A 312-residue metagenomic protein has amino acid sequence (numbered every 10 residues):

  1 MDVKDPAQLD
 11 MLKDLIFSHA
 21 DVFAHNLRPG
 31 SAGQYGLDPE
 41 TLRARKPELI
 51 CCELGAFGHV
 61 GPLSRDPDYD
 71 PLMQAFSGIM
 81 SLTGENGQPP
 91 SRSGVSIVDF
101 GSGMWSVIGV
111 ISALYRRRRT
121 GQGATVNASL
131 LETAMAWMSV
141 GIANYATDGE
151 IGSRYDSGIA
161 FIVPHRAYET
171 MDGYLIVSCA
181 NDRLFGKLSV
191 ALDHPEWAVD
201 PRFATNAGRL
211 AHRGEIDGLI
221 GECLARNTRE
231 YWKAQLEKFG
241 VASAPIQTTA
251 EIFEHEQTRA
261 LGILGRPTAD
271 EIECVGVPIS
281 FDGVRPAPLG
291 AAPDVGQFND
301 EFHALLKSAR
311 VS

Functional and structural regions predicted by a protein language model:
M1-G33: Rossmann-like NAD(P)-binding element
M11, H19, G33-L175, C179-A180 (+1 more regions): Active-site-adjacent "lid/gating" segments in soluble enzymes
M11-L12, F23, G158, V163-F239 (+1 more regions): Aromatic-enriched alpha-helical interface/lid elements that frame and gate functional surfaces
D14-L15, E40, P67, T258-L264: Short low-complexity, flexible loop/linker segments enriched in glycine and/or proline with clustered acidic
R28-P29, F57, E196: Acidic glycine-/aspartate-rich tracts in secreted/extracellular proteins
L114, R118, L192, L306-K307: Short, hydrophobic alpha-helical segments
K238-P286: A glycine-rich dinucleotide-binding beta-alpha-beta segment and adjacent secondary-structure elements that constitute
T268-S312: Flexible, small-/acidic-enriched active-site or ligand-binding loops
